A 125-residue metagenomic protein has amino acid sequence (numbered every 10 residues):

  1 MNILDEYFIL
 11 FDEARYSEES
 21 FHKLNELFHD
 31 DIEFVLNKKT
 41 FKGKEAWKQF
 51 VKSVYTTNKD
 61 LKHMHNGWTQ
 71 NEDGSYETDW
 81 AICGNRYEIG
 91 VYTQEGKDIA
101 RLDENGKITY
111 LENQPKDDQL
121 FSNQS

Functional and structural regions predicted by a protein language model:
M1-L27: Short acidic-aromatic low-complexity motifs
L4, K44-W47, T93: A structural signal for well-ordered alpha-helical scaffolds and beta->alpha junctions
D5, I32, K52, Q94-G96: A generic structural signal for ordered secondary structure
F8-I9, I32, L36, N85: Residue-level detector of alpha-helix boundaries and kinks
A14, N37, D98: Short, flexible active-site loop motifs that bind/organize anionic cofactors or intermediates
F21-N25, H29-G74: A solvent-exposed, acidic/Ser-Thr-rich amphipathic alpha-helical stretch
V54-S125: A beta-strand edge to alpha-helix "cap/lid" segment located at domain peripheries
